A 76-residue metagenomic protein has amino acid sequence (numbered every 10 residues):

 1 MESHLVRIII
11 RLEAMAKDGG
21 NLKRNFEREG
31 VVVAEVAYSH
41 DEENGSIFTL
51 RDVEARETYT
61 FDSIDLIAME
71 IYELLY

Functional and structural regions predicted by a protein language model:
M1-E29, V53, E57: Negatively charged, low-complexity tracts enriched in Asp/Glu with abundant Ser/Thr
L5-V6, V33, I47-L50, I64 (+1 more regions): Low-complexity, intrinsically disordered short peptide segments enriched in small/polar/basic residues
M15-D18, S39, L74: Surface-exposed polar/charged interaction patches
M15-K17, E35, M69: Intrinsic disorder/low-complexity segments
G20-R24, A55-Y76: Charged low-complexity stretches with an acidic bias
F26-E29, V33, I71: Short, surface-exposed, charged/polar-biased interaction segments
E29, D41-E43, R51, D62-I64 (+1 more regions): Generic signature of intrinsically disordered, low-complexity segments enriched in small/polar residues
V33-A55: Short aromatic-glycine-(Arg/Gly/Cys) micro-motifs in beta-strand/loop hairpins
